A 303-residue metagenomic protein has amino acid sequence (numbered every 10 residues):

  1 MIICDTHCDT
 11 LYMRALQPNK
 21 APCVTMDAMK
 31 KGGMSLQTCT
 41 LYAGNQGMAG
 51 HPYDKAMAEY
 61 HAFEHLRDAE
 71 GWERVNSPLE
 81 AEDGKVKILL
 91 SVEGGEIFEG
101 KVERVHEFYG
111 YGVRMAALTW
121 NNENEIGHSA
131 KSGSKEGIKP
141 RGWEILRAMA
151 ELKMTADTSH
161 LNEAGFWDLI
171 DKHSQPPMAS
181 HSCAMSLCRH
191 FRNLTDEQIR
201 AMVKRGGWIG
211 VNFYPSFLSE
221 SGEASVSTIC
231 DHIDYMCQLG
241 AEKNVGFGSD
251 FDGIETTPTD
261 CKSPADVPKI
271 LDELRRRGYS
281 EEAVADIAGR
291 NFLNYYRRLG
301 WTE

Functional and structural regions predicted by a protein language model:
M1-L118, N124-K135, R189-F247, F251-E303: N-terminal hydrophobic targeting/anchoring segments and the immediately downstream early-domain regions of hydrolases
E96-F98, F108-N193: Divalent metal-binding pocket/active-site signature
